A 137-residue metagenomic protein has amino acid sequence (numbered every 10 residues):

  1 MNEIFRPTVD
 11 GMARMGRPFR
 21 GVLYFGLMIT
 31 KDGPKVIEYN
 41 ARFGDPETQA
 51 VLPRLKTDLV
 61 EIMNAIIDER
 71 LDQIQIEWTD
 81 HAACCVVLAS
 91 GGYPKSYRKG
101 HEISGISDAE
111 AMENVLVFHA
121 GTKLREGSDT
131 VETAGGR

Functional and structural regions predicted by a protein language model:
N2-L23, N40-M112, A120, R125-G127: Active-site "cap" helix and flanking loop/linker of ATP-utilizing ligase/carboxylase catalytic domains
G26: Short, surface-exposed charged micro-motifs
I29-G33, E126: Short acidic-glycine loop/turn motifs at beta-strand connectors
K35-I37: Activation loop entry of protein kinases
E113-L116, G135-R137: A short pocket-lining beta-strand/turn micro-motif at the edge of beta-sheets
T122, E126, E132-R137: Generic C-terminus detector
